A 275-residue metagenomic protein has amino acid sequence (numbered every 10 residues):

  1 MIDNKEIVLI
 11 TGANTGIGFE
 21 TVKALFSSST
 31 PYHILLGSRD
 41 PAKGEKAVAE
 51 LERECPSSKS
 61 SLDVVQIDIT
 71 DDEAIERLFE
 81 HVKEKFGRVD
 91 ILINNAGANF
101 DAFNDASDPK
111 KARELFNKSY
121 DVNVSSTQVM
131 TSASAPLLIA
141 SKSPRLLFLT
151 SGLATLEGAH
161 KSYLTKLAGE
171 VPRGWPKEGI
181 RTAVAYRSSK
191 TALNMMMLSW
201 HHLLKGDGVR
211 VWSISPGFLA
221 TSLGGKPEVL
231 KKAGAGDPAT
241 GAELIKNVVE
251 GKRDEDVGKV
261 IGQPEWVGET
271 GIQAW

Functional and structural regions predicted by a protein language model:
M1-L36: Canonical Rossmann dinucleotide-binding motif of NAD(H)/NADP(H)-dependent dehydrogenases/reductases, specifically
P41-A42, V65-R77, T127: The beta1-alpha1 cofactor-binding region of Rossmann-like NAD(H)/NADP(H)-dependent oxidoreductases
L51-E73: Rossmann-fold cofactor-recognition segment
S57-D63, H81-N94, F100-F103, A112 (+1 more regions): A glycine-rich helix->loop->beta "capping" turn within Rossmann-like NAD(P)(H)-dependent oxidoreductase domains
I93, M130-S134, L138, M196-M197: Hydrophobic positions on the long internal alpha-helix of Rossmann-like NAD(P)-dependent oxidoreductase domains
A98-F100, D105-Y120, I139, S143-K205 (+1 more regions): Catalytic loop of short-chain dehydrogenase/reductase
G206, S213-P216, T221, K226-W275: C-terminal helical subdomain
